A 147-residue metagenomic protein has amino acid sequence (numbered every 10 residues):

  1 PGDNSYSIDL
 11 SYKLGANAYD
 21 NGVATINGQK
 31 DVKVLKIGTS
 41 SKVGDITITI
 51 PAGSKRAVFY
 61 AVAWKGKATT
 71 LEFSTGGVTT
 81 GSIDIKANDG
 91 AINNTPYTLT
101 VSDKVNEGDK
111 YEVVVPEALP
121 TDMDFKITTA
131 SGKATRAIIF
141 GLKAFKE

Functional and structural regions predicted by a protein language model:
P1, W64-G66, T75-E147: Terminal, low-complexity interaction segments
P1-S40: N-terminal targeting leaders for non-cytosolic proteins
A16-A18, A24, S41, T69-I83 (+1 more regions): Small-residue (G/S/T/A) turn/hinge positions that recur once per unit in extracellular repeat modules
N17, V23-G28, I48-T49, E72-F73 (+1 more regions): Short, exposed beta-strand/loop patches in secreted or surface proteins that constitute
T25, T47-A52, T70, T95-T100 (+1 more regions): Polar/charged alpha-helical tracts
N27-V58, G66-T69, G108-E112, T135-I139: Short beta-strands within extracellular/lumenal beta-sheet-rich domains
